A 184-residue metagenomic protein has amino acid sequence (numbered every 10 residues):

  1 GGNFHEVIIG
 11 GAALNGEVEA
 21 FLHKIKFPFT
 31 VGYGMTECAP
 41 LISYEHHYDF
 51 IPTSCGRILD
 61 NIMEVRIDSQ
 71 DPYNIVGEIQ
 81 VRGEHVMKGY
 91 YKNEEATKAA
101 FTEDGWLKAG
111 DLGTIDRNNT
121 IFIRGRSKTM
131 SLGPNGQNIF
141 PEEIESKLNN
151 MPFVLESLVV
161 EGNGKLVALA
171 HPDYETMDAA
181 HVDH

Functional and structural regions predicted by a protein language model:
G1-L14: Conserved helix-loop-beta element of the AMP-binding
G11, V65, N119, L148 (+1 more regions): Residue-level signal for inorganic ion chemistry
L14-E78, H85-G89, K98-W106: Conserved ATP-binding loop and adjacent catalytic segment of the adenylate-forming AMP-binding
I58, Y73-G133, N150: Conserved ATP-binding/catalytic segment of the ANL
D68, G110-L112, N150-Y174: C-terminal boundary motif of the adenylate-forming
R82, S127-P134, V160-H184: C-terminal lobe
P141-N150: Short amphipathic alpha-helix segments
